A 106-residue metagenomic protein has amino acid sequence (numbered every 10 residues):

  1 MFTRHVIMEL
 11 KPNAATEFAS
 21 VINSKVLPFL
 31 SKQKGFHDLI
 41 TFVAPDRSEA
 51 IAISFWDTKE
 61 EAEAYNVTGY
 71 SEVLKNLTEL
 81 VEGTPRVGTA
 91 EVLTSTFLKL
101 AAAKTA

Functional and structural regions predicted by a protein language model:
F2, I7-K11, H37-S48, K75-A106: Glycine-rich beta-strand-turn "strand-cap" elements at beta-sheet edges
E9-I22: Short, surface-exposed ligand-recognition loops at beta-strand->loop->(often short) alpha-helix junctions that present
A14-T16, E60-A62, S95: Residue-level signal for secondary-structure boundary sites
S24-H37, F55-T89: An amphipathic, aromatic/His-enriched active-site/gating alpha helix that lines ligand/cofactor pockets
